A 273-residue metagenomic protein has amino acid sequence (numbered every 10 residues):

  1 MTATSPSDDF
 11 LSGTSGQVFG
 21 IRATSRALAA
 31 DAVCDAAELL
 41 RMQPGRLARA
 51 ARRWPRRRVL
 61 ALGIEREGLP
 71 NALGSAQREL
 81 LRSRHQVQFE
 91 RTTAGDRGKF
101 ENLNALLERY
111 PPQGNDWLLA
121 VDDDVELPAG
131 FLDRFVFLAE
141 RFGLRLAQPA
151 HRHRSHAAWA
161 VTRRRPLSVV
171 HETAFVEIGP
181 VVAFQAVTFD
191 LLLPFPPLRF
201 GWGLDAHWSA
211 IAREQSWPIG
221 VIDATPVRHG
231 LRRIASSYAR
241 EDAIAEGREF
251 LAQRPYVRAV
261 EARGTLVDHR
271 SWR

Functional and structural regions predicted by a protein language model:
T2-A51, P55, L198-R273: C-terminal catalytic/acceptor-binding lobe
Q43-R56, N71-F89: Short, acidic, metal-binding catalytic loop of nucleotide-sugar glycosyltransferases
L62-L69, D122-D123: Structural motif
R66-L69, L73-G74, S83-D116: Active-site-proximal specificity loops/subdomain of glycosyltransferases
S75-Q77, A105-L106, D133-L138: A short acidic, amphipathic alpha-helical/loop segment
G114-E126: Short beta-strand-to-loop acidic/aromatic patch adjacent to the donor-nucleotide binding site
N115, F142-L144, W217: Short, high-confidence coil segments that cap the C-terminus of an alpha-helix and link into the following beta-strand
P128-G203, A210: Conserved catalytic core of nucleotide-sugar-dependent glycosyltransferases
